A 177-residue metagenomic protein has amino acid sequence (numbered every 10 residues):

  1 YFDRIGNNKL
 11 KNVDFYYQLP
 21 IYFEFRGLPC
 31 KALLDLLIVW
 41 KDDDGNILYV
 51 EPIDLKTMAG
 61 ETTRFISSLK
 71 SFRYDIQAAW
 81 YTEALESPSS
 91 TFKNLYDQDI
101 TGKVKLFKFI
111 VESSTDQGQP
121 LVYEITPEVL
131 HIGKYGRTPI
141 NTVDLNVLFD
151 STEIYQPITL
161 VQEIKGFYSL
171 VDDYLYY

Functional and structural regions predicted by a protein language model:
Y1-T63: Catalytic cores of nuclease domains that cleave nucleic-acid phosphodiester backbones
S68-D75, W80-Y177: Metal-dependent nuclease catalytic regions and adjoining charged, substrate-binding loops involved in nucleic-acid end
